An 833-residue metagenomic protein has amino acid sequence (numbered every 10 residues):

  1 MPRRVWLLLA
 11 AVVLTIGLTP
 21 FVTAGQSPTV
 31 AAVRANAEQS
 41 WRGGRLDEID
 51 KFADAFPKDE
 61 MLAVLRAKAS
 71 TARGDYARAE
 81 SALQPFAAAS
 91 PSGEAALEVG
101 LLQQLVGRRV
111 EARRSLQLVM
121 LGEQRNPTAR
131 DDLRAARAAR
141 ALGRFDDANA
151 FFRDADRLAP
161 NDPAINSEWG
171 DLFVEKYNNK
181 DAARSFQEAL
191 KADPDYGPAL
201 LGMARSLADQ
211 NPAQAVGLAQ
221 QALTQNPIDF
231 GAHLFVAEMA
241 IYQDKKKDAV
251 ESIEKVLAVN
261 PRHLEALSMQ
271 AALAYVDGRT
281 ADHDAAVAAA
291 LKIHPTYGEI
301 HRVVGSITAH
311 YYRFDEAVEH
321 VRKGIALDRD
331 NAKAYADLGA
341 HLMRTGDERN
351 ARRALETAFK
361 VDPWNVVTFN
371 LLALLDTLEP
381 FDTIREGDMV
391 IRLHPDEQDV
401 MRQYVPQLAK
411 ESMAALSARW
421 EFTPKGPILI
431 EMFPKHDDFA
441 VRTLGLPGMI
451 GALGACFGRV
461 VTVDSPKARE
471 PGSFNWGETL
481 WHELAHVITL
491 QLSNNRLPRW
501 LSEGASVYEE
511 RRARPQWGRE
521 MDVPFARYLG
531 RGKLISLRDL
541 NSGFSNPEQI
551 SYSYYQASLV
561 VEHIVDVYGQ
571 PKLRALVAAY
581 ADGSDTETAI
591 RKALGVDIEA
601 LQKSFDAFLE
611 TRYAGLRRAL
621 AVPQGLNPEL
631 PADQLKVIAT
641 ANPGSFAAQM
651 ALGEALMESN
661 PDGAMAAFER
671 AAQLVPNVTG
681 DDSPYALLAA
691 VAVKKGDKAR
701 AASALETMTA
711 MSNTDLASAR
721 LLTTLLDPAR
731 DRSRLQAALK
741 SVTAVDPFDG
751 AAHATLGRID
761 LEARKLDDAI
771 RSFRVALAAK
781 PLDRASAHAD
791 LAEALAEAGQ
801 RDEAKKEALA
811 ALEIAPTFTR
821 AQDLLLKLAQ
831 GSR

Functional and structural regions predicted by a protein language model:
P28-A32, E38, M269, K323 (+8 more regions): Beta/coil-rich, acidic/histidine-enriched accessory regions frequently appended to metallopeptidases
V30, E60-M61, G93-E94, N126-R130 (+13 more regions): Helix-start (N-cap) detector for alpha-helical repeat units in TPR-like alpha-solenoids, especially tetratricopeptide
G43-G44, R73-S81, G107-S115, L142-D154 (+14 more regions): Structural signature of tandem alpha-helical TPR/SEL1-like repeats, specifically the intra-repeat loop/turn
A55, A88-A89, G122-Q124, L158 (+12 more regions): Structural marker of alpha-solenoid helical repeat scaffolds
L65, E98, R134, E168 (+12 more regions): Canonical tetratricopeptide repeat
R157, K191, G217, T224 (+10 more regions): Juxtacatalytic substrate-recognition/specificity segment
A281, R344, R349-R352, L497 (+2 more regions): Amphipathic alpha-helical substructures
